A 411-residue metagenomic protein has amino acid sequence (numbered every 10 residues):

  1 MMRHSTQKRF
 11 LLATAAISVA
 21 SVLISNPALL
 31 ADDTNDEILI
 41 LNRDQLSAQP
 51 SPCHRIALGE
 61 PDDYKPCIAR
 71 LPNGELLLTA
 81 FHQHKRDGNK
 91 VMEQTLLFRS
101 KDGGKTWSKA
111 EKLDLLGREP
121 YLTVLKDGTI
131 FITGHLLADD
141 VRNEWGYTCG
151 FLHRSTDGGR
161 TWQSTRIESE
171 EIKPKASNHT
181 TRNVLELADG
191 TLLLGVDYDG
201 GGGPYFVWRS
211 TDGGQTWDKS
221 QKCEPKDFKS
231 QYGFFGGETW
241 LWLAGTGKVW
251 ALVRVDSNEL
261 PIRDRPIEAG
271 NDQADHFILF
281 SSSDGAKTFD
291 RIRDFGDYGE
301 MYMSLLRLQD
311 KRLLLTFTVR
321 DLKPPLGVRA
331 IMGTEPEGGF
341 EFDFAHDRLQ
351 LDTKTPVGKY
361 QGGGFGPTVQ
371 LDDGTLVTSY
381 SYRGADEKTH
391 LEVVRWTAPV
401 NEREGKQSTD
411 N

Functional and structural regions predicted by a protein language model:
M2-A16: Bacterial N-terminal signal peptides that target proteins for export
A13-S25: Bacterial N-terminal signal peptides
S25, L30-A31: Boundary at the C-terminal end of the N-terminal hydrophobic targeting segment
D32-N411: Asp-box/BNR beta-propeller blade signature and adjacent active/binding-site loops in extracellular glycan-interacting
